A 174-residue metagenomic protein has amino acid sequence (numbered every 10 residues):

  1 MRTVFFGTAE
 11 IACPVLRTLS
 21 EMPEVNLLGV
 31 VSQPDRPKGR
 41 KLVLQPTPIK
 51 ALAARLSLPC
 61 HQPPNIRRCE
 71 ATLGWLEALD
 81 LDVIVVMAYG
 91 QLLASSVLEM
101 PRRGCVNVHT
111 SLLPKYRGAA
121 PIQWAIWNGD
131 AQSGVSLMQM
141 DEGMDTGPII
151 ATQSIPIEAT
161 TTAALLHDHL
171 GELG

Functional and structural regions predicted by a protein language model:
M1-G174: One-carbon transfer enzymes
